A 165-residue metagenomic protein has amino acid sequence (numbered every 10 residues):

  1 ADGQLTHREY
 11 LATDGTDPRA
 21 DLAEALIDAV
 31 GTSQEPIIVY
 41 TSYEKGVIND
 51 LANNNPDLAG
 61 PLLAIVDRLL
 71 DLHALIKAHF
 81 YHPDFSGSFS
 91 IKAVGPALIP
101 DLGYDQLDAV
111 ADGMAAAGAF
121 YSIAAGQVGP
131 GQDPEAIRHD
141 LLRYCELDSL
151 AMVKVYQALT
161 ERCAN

Functional and structural regions predicted by a protein language model:
A1-N165: DEDD superfamily 3′-5′ metal-dependent exonuclease/proofreading module
